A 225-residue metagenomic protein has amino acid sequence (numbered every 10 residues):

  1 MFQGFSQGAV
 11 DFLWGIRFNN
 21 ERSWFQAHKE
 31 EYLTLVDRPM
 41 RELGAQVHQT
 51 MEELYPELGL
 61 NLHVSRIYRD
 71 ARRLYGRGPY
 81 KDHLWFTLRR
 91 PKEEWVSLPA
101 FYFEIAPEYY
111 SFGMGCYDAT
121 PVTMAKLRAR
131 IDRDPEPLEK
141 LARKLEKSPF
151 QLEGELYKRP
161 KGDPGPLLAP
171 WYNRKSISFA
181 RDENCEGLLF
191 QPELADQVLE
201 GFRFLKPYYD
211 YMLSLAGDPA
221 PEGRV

Functional and structural regions predicted by a protein language model:
M1-G15, G44, I131-D132, E136 (+1 more regions): Long, solvent-exposed, polar/charged low-complexity segments
W14-I67: Active-site acidic/histidine clusters and adjacent loop/turn architecture that either coordinate catalytic ions
F18, A106-E108, N184: Short connector loops/turns at beta-strand edges and beta->alpha or beta->beta junctions
N20-A27, P121-A125, Q191: Inter-helical turn/loop segments and adjacent helix faces that build the functional surface of alpha-helical bundle
K29-V36, C116, K126-I131, F190-L194: Short histidine-centered catalytic/ligand-binding loop motif
E53-Y80, L84, P149-G162: A short, surface-exposed loop/turn module that caps and links secondary-structure elements
D70-D132: Aromatic- and glycine-enriched beta-alpha-beta binding-site module
I105-P166: Compact, glycine/acidic-enriched structural inserts
